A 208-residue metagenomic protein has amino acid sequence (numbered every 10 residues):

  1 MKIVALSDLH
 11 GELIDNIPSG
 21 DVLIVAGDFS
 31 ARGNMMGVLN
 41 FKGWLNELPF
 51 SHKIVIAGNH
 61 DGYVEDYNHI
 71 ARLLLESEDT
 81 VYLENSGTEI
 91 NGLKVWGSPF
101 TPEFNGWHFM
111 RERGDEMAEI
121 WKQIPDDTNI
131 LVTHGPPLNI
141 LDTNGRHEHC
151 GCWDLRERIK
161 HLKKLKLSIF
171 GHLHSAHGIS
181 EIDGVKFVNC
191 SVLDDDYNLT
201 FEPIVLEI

Functional and structural regions predicted by a protein language model:
M1-L9, I24-A26, G92-T101, N129-H134 (+1 more regions): Active-site-proximal beta-strand elements of phosphoester/diester hydrolases
L6-I90: Core catalytic region of metal-dependent phosphoesterases/phosphodiesterases, especially metallo-beta-lactamase-like
H10, S30, N59-D61, P99-T101 (+3 more regions): Catalytic metal-binding/acid-base residues of hydrolase active sites
I17, L45-F50, L73-S77, I124-P125 (+3 more regions): Short, conserved loop/helix-junction motifs that constitute active-site signature segments in enzyme catalytic cores
V22, H52-I54, T128-I130, K166-L167: Short, Asp-centered acidic motifs that coordinate Mg2+ and/or phosphate in catalytic or ligand-binding sites
S30, M35, G43, P102-H108 (+1 more regions): Active-site-proximal segments of metal-dependent phosphoesterases and phosphodiesterases across multiple
V38-K42, H69-L74, E112-A118, R146-R156: Charged helix-capping and loop-helix junction motifs
G87-N91, D154-L162, L167, H174-I208: Binuclear metal-dependent phosphoesterase catalytic core
